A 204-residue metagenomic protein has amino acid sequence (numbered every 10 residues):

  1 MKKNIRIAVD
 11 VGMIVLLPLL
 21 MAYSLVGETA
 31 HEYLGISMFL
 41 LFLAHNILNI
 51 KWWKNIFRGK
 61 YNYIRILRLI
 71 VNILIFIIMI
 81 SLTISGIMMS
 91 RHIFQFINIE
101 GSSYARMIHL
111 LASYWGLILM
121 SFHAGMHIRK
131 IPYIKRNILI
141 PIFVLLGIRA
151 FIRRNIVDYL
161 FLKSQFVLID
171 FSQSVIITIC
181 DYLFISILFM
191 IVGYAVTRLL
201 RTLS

Functional and structural regions predicted by a protein language model:
M1-S204: Membrane-embedded alpha-helical bundles that constitute the cytochrome b-like, heme-associated redox core of multi-pass
